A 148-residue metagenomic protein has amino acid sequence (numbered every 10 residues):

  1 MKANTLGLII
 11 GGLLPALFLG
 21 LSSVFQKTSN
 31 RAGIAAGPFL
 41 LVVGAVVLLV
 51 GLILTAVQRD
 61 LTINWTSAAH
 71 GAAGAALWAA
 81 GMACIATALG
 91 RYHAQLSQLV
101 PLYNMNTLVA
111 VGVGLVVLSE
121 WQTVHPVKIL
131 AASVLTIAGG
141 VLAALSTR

Functional and structural regions predicted by a protein language model:
M1-R148: Polytopic alpha-helical membrane proteins, predominantly small-molecule transporters/carriers
